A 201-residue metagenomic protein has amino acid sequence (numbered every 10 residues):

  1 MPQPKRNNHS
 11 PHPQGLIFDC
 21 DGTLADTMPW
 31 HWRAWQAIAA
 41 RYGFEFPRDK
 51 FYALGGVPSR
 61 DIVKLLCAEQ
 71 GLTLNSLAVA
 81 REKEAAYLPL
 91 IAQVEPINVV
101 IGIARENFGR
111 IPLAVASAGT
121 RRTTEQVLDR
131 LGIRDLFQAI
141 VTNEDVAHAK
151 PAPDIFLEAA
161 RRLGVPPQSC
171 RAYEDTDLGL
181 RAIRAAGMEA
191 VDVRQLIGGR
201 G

Functional and structural regions predicted by a protein language model:
P2-Q14, R105, R121-G201: Asp-based, Mg2+/Mn2+-dependent phosphohydrolase catalytic module
P2-Y52, A185: Active-site neighborhood of HAD-like aspartate-dependent phosphohydrolases
L24, L113-A116, H148, A172: Conserved SAM-binding loop
W32, Q36, G56-K64, R121 (+1 more regions): An amphipathic alpha-helix signature
F44-F46, L72, I133, V165: Helix N-cap/coil-helix junction residues
G56-P89: A metal-dependent, Asp-based hydrolase signature
P89-V115, G119-R121, E125, R200: Short, acidic loop-to-helix structural element flanking the phosphoryl-transfer center in phosphate-processing enzymes
